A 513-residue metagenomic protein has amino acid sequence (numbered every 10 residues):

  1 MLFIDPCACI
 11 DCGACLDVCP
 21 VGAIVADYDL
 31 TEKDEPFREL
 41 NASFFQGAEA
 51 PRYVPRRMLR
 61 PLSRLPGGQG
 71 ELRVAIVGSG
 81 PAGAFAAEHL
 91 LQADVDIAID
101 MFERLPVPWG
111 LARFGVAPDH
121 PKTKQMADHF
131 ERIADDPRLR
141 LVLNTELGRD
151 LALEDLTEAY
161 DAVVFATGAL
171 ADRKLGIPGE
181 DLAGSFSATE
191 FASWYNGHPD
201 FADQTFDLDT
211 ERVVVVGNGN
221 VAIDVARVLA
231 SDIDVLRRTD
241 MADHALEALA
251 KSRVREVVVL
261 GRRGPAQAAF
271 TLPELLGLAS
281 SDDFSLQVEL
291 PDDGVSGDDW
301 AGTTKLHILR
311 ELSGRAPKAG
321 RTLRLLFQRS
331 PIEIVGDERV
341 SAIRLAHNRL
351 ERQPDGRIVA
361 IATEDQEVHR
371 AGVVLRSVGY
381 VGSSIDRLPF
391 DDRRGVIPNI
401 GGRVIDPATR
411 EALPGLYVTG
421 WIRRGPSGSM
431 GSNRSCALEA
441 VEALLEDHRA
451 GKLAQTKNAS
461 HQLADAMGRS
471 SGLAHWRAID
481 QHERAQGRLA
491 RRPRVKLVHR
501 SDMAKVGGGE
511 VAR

Functional and structural regions predicted by a protein language model:
M1-R73, H89-A98, G115-D119, T145 (+10 more regions): Rossmann-like nucleotide/phosphate-binding core characteristic of flavoprotein oxidoreductases
E39-L65, D172-K251, V396-I405: Glycine-rich dinucleotide-binding loop and its adjacent helix/turn
L72-D96, A222-L229: N-terminal Rossmann-like FAD-binding beta1-loop-alpha1 element of flavoenzymes
R73-A75, A82, H89, A127-G184 (+3 more regions): Feature captures the FAD/FMN-dependent oxidoreductase FAD-binding
I97-M101, P108, F114-G115, T123-M126 (+7 more regions): Dinucleotide-binding/catalytic capping subdomain of oxidoreductase cores
F165, S187, V215, L345 (+1 more regions): Redox-cofactor binding/interface segments in oxidoreductases and associated redox assembly factors
A166-T167, D181, V216, A371 (+2 more regions): Short, well-ordered coil/turn residues at beta-beta hairpins and beta-strand->alpha-helix junctions within
